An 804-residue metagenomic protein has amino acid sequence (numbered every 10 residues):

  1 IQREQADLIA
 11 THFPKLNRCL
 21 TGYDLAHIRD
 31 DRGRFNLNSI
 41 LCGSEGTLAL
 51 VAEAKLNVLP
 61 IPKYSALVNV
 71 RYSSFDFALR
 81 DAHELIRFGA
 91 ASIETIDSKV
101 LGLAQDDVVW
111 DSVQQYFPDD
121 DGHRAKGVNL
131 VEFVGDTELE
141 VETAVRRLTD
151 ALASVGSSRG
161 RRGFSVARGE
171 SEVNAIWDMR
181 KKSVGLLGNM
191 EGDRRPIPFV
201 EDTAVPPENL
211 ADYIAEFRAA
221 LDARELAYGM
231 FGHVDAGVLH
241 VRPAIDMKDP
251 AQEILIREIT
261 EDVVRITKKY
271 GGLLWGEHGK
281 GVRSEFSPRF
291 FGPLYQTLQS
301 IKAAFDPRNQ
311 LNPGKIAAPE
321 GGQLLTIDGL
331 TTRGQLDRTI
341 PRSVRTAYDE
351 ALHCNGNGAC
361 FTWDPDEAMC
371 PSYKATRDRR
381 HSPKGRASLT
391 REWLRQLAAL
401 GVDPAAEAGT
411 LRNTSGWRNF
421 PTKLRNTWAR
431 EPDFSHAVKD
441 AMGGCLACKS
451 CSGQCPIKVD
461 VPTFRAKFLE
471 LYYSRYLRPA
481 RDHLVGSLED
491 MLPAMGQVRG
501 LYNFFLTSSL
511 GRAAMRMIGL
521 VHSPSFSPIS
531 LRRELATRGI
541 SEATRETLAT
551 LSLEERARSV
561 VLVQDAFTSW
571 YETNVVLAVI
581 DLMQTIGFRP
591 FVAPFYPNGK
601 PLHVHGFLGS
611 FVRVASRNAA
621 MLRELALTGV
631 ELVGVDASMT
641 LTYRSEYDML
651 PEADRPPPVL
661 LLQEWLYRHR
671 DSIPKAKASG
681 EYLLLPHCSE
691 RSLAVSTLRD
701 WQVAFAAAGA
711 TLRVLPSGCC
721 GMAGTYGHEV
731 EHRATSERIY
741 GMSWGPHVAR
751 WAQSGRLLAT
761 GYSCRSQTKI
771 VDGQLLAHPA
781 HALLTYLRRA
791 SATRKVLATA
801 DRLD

Functional and structural regions predicted by a protein language model:
I1-A6, D119-S154, S158-R159, G385-A387 (+2 more regions): N-terminal leader/propeptide and maturation segments of large enzyme subunits in energy/redox metabolism and hydrolases
I1-G232, G237-G276, S284-K374: Noncatalytic alpha-helical scaffold of FAD-dependent oxidoreductases
Y64-V68, P198, M247-Q252, G281-F290 (+13 more regions): Short beta-alpha connecting loops at secondary-structure transitions that line or flank enzyme active sites
D306, P313, P462-D804: Iron-sulfur cluster-binding electron-transfer modules in prokaryotic oxidoreductases
K315, N355-L389, C448-L469, G761-S763 (+1 more regions): Iron-sulfur cluster-binding cysteine motifs and their immediate structural context in ferredoxin-like electron-transfer
G334-G356, P404-A408, T422-A447: Ferredoxin-like iron-sulfur electron-transfer modules
Y348-M369, Y373, S435-V459, M491 (+3 more regions): Cysteine-centered iron-sulfur cluster-binding motifs in ferredoxin-type domains/subunits of redox enzymes
S382-A437, V703-F705, G709-S743: Generic long, charged, amphipathic alpha-helical segments
